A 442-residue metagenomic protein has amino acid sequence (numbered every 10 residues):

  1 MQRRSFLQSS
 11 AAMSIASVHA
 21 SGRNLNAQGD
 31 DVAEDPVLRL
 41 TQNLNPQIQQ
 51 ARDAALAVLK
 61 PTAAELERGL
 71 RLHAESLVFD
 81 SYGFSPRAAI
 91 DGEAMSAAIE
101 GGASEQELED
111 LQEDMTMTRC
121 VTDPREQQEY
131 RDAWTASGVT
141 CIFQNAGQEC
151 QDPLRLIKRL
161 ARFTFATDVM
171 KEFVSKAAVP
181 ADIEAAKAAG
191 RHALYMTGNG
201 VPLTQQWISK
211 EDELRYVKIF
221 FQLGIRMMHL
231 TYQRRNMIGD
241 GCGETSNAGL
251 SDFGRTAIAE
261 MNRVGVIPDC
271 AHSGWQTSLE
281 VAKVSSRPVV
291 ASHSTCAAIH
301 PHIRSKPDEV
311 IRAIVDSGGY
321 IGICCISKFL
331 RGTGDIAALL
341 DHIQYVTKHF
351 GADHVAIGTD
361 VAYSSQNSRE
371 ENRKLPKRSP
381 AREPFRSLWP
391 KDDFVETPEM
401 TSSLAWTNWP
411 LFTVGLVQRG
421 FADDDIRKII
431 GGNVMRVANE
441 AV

Functional and structural regions predicted by a protein language model:
S5-A16, G29-T231, N236-T245, P301-I311 (+3 more regions): N-terminal hydrophobic targeting/anchoring segments and the immediately downstream early-domain regions of hydrolases
A20-G29: Signal peptide processing junction and immediate N-terminal pro/mature segment of secreted/exported proteins
G239-G332: Active-site core of metal-dependent hydrolases
